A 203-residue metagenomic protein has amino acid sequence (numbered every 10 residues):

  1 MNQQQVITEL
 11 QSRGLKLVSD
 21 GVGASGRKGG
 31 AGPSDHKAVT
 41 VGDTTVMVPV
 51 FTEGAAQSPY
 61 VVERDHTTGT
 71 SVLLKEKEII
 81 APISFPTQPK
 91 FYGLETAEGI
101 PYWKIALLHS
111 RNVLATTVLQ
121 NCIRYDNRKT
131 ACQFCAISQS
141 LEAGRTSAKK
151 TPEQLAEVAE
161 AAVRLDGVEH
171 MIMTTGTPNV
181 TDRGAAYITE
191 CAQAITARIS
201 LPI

Functional and structural regions predicted by a protein language model:
M1-V61: Short Lys/Arg-enriched alpha/beta "domain-start" segment
Q3-Q5, Q11, Q57, Q88 (+5 more regions): Residue-identity detector for glutamine
Q4, A106, I123, P178 (+1 more regions): Proteins with a high burden of low-complexity, intrinsically disordered sequence enriched in S/T/G/P/A and R, requiring
T8-Q11, K16-L17, G21-V22, P59-V62 (+5 more regions): Aromatic-residue detector
P33-V41, I79-P82, E98-G99, C135-Q139 (+2 more regions): Generic detector of short, locally flexible boundary/turn motifs and exposed helical patches
F51-A131, S138-A148: N-terminal [4Fe-4S]-dependent radical SAM core
K129, E160-A162: An intrinsically disordered, low-complexity acidic/polar region
A136-L155, A162-I203: Core AdoMet radical
